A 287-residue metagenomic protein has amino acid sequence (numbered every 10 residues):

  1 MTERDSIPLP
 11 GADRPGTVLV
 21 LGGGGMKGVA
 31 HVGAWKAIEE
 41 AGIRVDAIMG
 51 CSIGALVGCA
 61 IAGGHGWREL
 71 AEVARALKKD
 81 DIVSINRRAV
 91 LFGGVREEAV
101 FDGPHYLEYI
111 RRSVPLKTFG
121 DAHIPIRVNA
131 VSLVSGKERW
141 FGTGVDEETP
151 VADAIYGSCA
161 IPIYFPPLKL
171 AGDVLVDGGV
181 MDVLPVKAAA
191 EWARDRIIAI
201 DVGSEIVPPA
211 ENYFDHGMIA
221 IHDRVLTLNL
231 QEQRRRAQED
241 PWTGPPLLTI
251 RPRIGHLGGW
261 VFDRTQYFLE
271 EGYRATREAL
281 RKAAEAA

Functional and structural regions predicted by a protein language model:
M1-C51, C59-A287: Patatin-like phospholipase
